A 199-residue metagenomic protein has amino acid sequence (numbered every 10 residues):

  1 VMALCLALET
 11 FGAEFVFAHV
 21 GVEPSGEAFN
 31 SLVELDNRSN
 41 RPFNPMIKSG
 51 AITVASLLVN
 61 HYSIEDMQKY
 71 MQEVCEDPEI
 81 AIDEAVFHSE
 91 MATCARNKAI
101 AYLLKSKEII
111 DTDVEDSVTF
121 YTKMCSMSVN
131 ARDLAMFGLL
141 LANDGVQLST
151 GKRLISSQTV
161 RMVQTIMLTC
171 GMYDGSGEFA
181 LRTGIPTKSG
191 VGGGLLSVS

Functional and structural regions predicted by a protein language model:
V1, I47-A51, C94-N97, A131-L134 (+1 more regions): Short alpha-helical patches at coil-to-helix transitions and adjacent helical residues in well-structured domains
V1-L4, F137, L196: Residue-level preference for non-acidic, small/hydrophobic
L6-M124: Active-site-adjacent helix/loop patches that line small-molecule binding or acyl-intermediate pockets
V33, M46, N97, N130 (+2 more regions): Alpha-helix boundary/capping detector
V59, Q72, E76, I109 (+3 more regions): Generic secondary-structure signature for well-ordered alpha-helical cores
M91, Y102-V160: Penicillin-binding protein/beta-lactamase superfamily catalytic region
A142-S199: Structured C-terminal helix/loop/strand segments within mature extracytoplasmic catalytic/sensor domains
